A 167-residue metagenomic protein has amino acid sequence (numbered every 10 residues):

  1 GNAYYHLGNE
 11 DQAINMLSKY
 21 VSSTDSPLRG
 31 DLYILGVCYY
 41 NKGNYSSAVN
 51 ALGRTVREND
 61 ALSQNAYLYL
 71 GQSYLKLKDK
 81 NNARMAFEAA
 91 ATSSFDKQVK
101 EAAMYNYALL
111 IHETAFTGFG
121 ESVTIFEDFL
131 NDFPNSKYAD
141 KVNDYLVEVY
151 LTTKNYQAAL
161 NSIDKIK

Functional and structural regions predicted by a protein language model:
G1-K167: Acidic, polar-rich low-complexity tracts and alpha-helical solenoid repeat scaffolds
